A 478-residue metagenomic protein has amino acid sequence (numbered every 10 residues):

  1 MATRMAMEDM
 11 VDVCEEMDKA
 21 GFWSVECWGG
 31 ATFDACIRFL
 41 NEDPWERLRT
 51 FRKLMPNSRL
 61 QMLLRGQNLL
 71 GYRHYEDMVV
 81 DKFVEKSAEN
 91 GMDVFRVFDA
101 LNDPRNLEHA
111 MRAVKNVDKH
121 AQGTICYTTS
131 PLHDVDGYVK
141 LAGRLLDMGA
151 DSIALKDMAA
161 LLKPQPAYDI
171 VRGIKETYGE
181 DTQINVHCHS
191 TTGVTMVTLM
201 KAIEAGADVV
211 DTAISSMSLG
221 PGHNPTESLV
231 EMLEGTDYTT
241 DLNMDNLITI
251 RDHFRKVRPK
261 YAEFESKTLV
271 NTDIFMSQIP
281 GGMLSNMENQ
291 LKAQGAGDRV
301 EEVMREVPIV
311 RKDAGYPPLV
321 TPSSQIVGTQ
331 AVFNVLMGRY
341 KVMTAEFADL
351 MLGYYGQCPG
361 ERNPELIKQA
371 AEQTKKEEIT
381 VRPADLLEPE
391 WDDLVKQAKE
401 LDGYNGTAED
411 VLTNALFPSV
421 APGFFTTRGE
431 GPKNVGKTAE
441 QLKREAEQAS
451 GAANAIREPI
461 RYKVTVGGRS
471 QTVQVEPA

Functional and structural regions predicted by a protein language model:
M17, V97, I153, G206 (+2 more regions): Conserved, mostly hydrophobic/aromatic
K19-C36, T268-D273, I279-A478: Terminal or standalone catalytic/regulatory effector modules within metabolic enzymes and repeat proteins
G29-L146, I153, A159-K163: Active-site beta->alpha loop and helix N-cap motifs at the rims of alpha/beta catalytic domains
L48-M55, E108-D118, Y168-G179, V230 (+2 more regions): Surface-exposed amphipathic alpha-helices with a cationic face
V97, D157, I203-G222: Glycine-rich phosphate-binding active-site loops on the catalytic face of alpha/beta enzymes
H133-D147, T192-D208: Catalytic cores of alpha/beta
M196-V197, G222, T226, V230-L233 (+1 more regions): Core active-site phosphate/anionic-ligand binding loop and the adjoining beta-turn-alpha structural block in enzyme
